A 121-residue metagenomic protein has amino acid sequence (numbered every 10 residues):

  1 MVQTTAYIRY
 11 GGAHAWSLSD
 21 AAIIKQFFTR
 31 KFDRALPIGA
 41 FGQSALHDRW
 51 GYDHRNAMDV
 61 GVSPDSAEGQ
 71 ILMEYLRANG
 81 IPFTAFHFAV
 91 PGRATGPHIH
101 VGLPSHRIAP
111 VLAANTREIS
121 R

Functional and structural regions predicted by a protein language model:
M1-G12, Y52-A57: Acidic/histidine-rich, surface-exposed loop or edge segments in extracytoplasmic proteins
A6-A15, V62-R121: Catalytic cores and adjacent binding grooves of peptidoglycan-active enzymes
H14-R49, F88-A89: Extended, low-complexity, intrinsically disordered C-terminal regulatory tails of eukaryotic serine/threonine kinases
A21-T29, A57, G69-M73: Extracytoplasmic/secreted envelope proteins and their assembly/folding machinery, especially bacterial periplasmic
L36, M58, I99: A broad, low-specificity signal marking well-ordered, structured residues that form hydrophobic/aromatic
W50-H54, G92-T95: Extracellular/periplasmic catalytic domains that process cell-envelope and extracellular macromolecules
